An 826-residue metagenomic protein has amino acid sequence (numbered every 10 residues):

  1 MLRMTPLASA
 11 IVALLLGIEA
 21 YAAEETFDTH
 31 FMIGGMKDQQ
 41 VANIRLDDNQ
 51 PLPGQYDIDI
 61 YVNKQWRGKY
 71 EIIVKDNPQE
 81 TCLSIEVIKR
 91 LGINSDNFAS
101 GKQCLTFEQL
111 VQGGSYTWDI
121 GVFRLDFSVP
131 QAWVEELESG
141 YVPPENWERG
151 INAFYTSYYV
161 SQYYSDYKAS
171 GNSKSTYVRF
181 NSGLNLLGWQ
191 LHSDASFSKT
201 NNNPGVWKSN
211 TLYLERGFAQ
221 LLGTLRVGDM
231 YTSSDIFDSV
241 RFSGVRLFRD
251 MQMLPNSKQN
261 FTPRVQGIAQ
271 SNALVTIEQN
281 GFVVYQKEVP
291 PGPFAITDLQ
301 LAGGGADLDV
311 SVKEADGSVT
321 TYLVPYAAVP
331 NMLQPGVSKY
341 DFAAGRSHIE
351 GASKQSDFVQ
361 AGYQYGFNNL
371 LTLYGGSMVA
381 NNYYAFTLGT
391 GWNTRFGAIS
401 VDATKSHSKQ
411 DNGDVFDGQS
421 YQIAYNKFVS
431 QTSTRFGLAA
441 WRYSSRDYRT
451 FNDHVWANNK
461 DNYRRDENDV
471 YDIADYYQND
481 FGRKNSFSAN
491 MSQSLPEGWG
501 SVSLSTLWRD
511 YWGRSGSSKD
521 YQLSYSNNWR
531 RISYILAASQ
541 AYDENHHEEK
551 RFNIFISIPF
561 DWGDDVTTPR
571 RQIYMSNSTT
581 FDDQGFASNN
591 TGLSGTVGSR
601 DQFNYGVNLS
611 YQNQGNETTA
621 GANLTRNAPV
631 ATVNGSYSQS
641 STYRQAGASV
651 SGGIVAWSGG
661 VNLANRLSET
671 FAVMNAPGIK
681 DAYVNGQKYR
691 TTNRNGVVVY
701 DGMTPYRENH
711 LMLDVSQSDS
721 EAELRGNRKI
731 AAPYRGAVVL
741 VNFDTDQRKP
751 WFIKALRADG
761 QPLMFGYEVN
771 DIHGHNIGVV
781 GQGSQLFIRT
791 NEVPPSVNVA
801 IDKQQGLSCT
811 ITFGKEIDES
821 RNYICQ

Functional and structural regions predicted by a protein language model:
M1-A22: Gram-negative bacterial Sec-dependent N-terminal signal peptides
E24-D59, R67, E86, R90-L91 (+9 more regions): Flexible, glycine-rich linker and terminal segments associated with outer-membrane beta-barrel/transport systems
R67-E80: Short acidic/polar beta-strand-loop edge motifs in secreted extracellular and Gram-negative envelope-associated
I296-G304: Extracytoplasmic assembly/pore-lining segments of large envelope/extracellular complexes
F342-Q360, Q364: Outer-membrane beta-barrel transmembrane domain signature of Gram-negative proteins, especially the mid-to-C-terminal
T372-A385: Beta-propeller domains
